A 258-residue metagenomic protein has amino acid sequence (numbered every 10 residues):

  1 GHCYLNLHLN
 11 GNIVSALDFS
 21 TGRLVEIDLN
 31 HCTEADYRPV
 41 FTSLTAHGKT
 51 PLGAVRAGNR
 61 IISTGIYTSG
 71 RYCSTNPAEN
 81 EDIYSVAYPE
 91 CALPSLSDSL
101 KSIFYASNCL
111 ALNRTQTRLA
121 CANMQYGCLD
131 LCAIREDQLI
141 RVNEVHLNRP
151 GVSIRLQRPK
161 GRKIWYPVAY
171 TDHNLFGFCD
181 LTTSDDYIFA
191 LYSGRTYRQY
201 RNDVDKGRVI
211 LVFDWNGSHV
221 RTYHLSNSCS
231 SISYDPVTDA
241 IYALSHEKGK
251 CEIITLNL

Functional and structural regions predicted by a protein language model:
G1, Y37-A46, D82-Y105, R135-H173 (+1 more regions): Surface-exposed loop and turn segments in beta-propeller and other repeat-based domains that flank or scaffold
C3-N10, P51-A57, L100-T117, A122-N123 (+2 more regions): Structural signature of eukaryotic scaffold interfaces centered on beta-propeller domains
L7-L9, S15-S20, S63-Y67, N113-R114 (+3 more regions): Conserved beta-strand positions in repeat-built beta-propeller and related beta-rich domains
L17-T64, E90-A92: Asp-box/WD-like beta-propeller blade repeats and closely related beta-sheet repeat scaffolds
R23-V25, R71-C73, C128-D130, R208-L211 (+1 more regions): A short loop-to-beta-strand structural motif that recurs across blades of beta-propeller domains
Y72-A78, D203-S218, T255-L258: Beta-propeller blade signature
Y170-V212: Loop/turn-rich, solvent-exposed surfaces of beta-rich toroidal or solenoidal domains
S233-L258: Blade-level signature of beta-propeller repeat domains, shared across WD40, Kelch, NHL, RCC1 and BNR/Asp-box propellers
